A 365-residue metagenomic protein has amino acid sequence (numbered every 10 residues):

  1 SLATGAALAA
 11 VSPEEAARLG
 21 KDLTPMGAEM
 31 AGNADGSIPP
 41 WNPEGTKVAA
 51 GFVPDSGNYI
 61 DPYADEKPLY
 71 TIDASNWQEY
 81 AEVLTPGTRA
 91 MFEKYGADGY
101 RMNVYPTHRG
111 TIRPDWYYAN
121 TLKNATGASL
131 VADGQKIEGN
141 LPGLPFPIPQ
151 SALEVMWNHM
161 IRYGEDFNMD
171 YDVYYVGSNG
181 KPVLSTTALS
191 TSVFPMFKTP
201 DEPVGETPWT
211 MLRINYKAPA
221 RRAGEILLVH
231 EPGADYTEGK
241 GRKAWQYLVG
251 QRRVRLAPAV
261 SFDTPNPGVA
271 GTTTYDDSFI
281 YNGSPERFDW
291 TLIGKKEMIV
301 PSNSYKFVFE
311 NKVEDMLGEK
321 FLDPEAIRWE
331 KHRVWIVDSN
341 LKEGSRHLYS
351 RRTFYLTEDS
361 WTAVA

Functional and structural regions predicted by a protein language model:
T4-A6: N-terminal signal peptide c-region/cleavage motif recognized by signal peptidases
A10, A49-F52, I60-P62, Y118-V131 (+4 more regions): Charged/polar interaction segments and conserved charged motifs
A10-V11, E15-E44, I72, T85 (+2 more regions): Gly/Pro-enriched, hydrophobic low-complexity segments that function as extracytoplasmic propeptides/linkers
P13-G241, L248: Solvent-exposed N-terminal domain segments of exported/luminal and surface proteins
D170-A220, D277-F354, V364: Extended beta-strand-rich segments in extracellular/periplasmic secretory proteins, especially within noncatalytic
